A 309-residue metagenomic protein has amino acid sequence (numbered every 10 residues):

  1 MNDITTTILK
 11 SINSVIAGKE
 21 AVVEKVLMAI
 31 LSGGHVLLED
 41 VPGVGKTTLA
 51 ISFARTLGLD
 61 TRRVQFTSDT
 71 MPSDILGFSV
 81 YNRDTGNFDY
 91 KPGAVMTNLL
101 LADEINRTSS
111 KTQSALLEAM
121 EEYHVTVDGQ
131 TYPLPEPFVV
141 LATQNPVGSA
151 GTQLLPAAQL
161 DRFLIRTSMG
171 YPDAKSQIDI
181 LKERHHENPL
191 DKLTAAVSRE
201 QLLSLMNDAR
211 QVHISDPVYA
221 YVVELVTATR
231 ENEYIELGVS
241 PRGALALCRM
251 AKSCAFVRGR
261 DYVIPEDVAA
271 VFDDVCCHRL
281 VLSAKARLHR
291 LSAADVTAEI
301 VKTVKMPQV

Functional and structural regions predicted by a protein language model:
N2-V44, V223: Pre-Walker A (pre-P-loop) alpha-helix and adjacent loop at the N terminus of AAA/AAA+ ATPase modules, a conserved
E24-M28, Y81-L101: Conserved alpha-helical scaffold flanking the Walker A/P-loop in AAA+ ATPase domains
I30-T67: Walker A/P-loop
D40, D103-E104, A115: Walker B catalytic acidic pair
V41, I75, T143: P-loop (Walker A) phosphate-binding loop of NTP-binding proteins
T56-D84: AAA+/P-loop NTPase substrate/partner-engagement loops
N82-N87, T108, T112, M120-V212 (+1 more regions): Canonical AAA+ ATPase core
E231-V309: C-terminal engagement/docking regions of AAA+ P-loop ATPases
